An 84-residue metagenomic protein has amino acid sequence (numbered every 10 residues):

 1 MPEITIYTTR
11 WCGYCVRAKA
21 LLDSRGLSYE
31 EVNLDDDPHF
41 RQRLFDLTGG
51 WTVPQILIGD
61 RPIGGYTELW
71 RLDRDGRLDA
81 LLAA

Functional and structural regions predicted by a protein language model:
M1-S28: Local sequence-structure signature of Cys/Sec-based thiol-disulfide redox active-site neighborhoods
R10, V32, L44, Y66: Conserved short-loop catalytic and cofactor-binding motifs
C15, P38, L72: Loop/helix-junction capping segments adjacent to catalytic residues or to phosphate/diphosphate-binding pockets
R17, S24-G26, T48, P62 (+1 more regions): Enrichment for repetitive, rod-forming helical segments
N33-W51, R77-A84: Thioredoxin-like thiol-disulfide oxidoreductase module
T48-L57, T67: Structural micro-motif
I58-A84: Non-catalytic, surface beta->alpha helical segment in thiol-disulfide oxidoreductase systems
